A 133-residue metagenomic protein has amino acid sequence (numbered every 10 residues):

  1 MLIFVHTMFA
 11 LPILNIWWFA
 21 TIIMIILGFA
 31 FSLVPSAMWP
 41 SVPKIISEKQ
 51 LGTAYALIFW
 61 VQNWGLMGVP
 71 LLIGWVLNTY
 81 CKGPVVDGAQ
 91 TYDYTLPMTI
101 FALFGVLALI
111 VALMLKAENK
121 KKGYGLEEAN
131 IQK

Functional and structural regions predicted by a protein language model:
M1-M38: C-terminal transmembrane helical hairpin of 12-TM major facilitator-type secondary transporters
L2-I3, F59, A102-G105: Residue-level recognition of pore/gate-forming positions within transmembrane alpha-helices of multi-pass
A10, Y94-K133: Multi-pass alpha-helical transporter architecture, strongest for 12-TM Major Facilitator/SLC carriers used
I22-I23, A54-L57, T99-I100: Hydrophobic core positions of alpha-helical segments in small-molecule transporters and transporter systems
W39-I45: Intracellular helix-loop hinge segments at the cytoplasmic ends of transmembrane helices in 12-TM rocker-switch-type
E48-K82: A late C-terminal transmembrane helix in Major Facilitator Superfamily
W75-G105: A membrane-interface helix-boundary motif in multi-pass transporters
